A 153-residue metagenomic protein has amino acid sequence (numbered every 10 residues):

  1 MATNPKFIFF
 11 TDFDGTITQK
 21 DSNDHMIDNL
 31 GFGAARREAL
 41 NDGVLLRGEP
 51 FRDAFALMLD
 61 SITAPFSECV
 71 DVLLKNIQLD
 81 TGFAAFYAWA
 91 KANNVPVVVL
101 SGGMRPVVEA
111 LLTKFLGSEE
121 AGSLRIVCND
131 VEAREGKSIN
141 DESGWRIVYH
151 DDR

Functional and structural regions predicted by a protein language model:
A2-D130, E135: Alpha-helical substrate-recognition element adjacent to the catalytic core
S123-L124, N129-R153: Conserved acidic, metal-coordinating active-site core of Asp-based, Mg2+-dependent phosphoryl-transfer enzymes
